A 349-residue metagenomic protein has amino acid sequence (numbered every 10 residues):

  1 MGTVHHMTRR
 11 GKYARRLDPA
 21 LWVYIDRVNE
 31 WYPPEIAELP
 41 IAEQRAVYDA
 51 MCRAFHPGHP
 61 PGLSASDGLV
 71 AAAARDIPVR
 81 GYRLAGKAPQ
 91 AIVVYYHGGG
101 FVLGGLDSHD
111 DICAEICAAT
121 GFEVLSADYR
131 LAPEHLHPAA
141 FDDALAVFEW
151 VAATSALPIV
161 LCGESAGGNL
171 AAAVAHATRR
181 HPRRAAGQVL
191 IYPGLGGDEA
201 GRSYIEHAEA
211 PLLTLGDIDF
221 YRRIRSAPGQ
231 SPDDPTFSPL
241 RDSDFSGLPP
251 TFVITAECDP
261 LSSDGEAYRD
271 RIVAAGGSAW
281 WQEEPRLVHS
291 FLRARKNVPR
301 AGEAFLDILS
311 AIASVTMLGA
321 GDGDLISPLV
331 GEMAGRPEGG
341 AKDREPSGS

Functional and structural regions predicted by a protein language model:
M1-L84: A glycine/proline-hinged amphipathic helix-loop "lid/cap" segment that gates access to hydrophobic ligand pockets
Q90-G99: Short beta-strand element of the alpha/beta-hydrolase
I92, G121-L125: A fold-wide structural signal in alpha/beta-hydrolase
G105-L106, I112, L125-P158, R295-A301: Catalytic nucleophile-loop/oxyanion-hole region of alpha/beta-hydrolase and closely related hydrolase-like folds
G163, G167, A171: Gly/Ala-rich beta-loop-alpha elbow adjacent to hydrolase catalytic centers
A172-A320: Alpha/beta hydrolase fold serine-hydrolase catalytic domain that processes acyl esters and thioesters
G331-E332: Glycine-biased, low-complexity coil/linker segments
G339-G348: A charge-rich, low-complexity, intrinsically flexible signal that marks solvent-exposed coils, linkers, repeats
